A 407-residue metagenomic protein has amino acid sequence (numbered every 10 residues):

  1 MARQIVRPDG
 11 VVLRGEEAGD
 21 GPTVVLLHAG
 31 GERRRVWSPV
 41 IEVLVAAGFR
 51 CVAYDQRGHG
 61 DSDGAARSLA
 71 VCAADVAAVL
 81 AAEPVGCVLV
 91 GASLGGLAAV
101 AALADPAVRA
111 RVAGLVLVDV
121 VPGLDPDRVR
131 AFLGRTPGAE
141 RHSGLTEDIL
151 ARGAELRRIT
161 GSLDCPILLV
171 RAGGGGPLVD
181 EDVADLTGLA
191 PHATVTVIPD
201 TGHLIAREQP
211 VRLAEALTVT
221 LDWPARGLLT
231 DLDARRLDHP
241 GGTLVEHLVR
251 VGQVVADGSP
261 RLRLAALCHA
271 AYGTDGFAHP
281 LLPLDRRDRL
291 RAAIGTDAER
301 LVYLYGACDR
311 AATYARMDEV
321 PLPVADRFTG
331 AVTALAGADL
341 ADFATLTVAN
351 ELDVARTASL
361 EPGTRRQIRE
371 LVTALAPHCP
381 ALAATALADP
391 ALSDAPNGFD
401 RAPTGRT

Functional and structural regions predicted by a protein language model:
M1-P22, A46-F49, A139-E140, A151 (+2 more regions): Alpha/beta-hydrolase fold catalytic core
R14-D61: Conserved HGGG/HGGXW glycine-rich cap/lid loop of the alpha/beta-hydrolase fold
E16, A46, Q56-V88, E215: Active-site loop/oxyanion-hole signature of alpha/beta-hydrolase fold enzymes
G91, G95-A99: Gly/Ala-rich beta-loop-alpha elbow adjacent to hydrolase catalytic centers
V100-D105, R111-A139: Flexible "cap/lid" loop of the alpha/beta hydrolase fold
H142-L189, V197: Conserved serine/cysteine hydrolase catalytic core
T201-P210: Catalytic histidine-centered segment of alpha/beta-hydrolase-like enzymes
V219-T407: Metal-dependent phosphohydrolase cores
